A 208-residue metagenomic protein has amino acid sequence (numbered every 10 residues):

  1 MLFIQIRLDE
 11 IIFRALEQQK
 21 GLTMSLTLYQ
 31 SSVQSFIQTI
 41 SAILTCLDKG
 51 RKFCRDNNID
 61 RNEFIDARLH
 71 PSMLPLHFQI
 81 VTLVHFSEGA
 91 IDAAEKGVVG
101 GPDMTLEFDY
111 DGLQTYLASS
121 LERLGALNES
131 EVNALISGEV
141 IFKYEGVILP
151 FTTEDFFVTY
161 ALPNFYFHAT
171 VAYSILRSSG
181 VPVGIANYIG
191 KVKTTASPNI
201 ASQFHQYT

Functional and structural regions predicted by a protein language model:
Q5-T23: Short, Lys/Arg-enriched N-terminal segments with co-localized hydrophobic residues within the first ~10-30 amino acids
S25-Q38, D60-H85, D103-L113, I148-N164 (+1 more regions): Alpha-helical scaffold segments that form or flank carboxylate-/histidine-based iron centers
I40, L44-R51, E88-I91, A118-G125 (+2 more regions): Structural signal for well-ordered, non-membrane alpha-helices
C54-I65, A126-F157, I189: Acidic interhelical loop/turn segments
S72-G100, S120-L127: Conserved alpha-helical segments that form or flank metal/cofactor-binding pockets of metalloenzymes
G112, Y116-S119, N128: Mid-length scaffold segments of soluble, non-membrane domains
E154, A161-F204: C-terminal or internal capping secondary-structure element at the end of a domain, subdomain, or sheet
